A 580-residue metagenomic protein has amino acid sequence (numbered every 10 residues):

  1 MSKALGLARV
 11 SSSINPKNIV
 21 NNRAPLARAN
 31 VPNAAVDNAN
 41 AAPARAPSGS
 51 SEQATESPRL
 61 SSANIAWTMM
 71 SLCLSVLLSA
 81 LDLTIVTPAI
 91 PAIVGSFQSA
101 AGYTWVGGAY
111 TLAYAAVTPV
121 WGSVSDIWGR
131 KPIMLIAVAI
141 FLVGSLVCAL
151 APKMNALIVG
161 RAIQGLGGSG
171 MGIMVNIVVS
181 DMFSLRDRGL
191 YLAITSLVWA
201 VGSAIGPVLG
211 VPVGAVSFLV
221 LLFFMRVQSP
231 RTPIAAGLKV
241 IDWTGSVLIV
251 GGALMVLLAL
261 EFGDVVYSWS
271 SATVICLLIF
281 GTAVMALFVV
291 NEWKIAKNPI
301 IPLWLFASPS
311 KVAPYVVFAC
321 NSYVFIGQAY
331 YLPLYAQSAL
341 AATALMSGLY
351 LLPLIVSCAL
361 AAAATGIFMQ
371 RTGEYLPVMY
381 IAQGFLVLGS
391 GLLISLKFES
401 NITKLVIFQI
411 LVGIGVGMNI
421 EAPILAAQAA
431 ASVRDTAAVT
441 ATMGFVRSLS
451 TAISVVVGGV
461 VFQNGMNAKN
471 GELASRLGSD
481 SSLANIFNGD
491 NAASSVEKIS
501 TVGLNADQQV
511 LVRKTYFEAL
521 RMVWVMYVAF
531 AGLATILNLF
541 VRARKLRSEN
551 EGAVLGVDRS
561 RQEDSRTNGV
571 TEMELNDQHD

Functional and structural regions predicted by a protein language model:
S2-P47, Q53-L60, W67, R226 (+1 more regions): Transmembrane-helix exit segments and adjacent C-terminal regions of multi-pass membrane proteins
K3-A8, N18, N22-A24, N30-L222: Transmembrane-helix bundle of Major Facilitator Superfamily
W67-A92, F97-Y110, T244, W269-A438 (+1 more regions): Transmembrane core module of solute transporters
G144-A149, Q164, L221, M369-Q370 (+3 more regions): MFS-fold secondary transporters
L150-R161, S395-Q409, G465-G471: Helix-loop junctions at membrane interfaces in 12-TM secondary transporters
V208-V213, L405-N488, W524: Small-residue-rich alpha-helical segments with characteristic i,i+4
G214-R231, V250-F262, F280-K294, A534-R542: C-terminal membrane-cytosol helix-exit motif in multi-pass small-molecule transporters
V220-V250, V265-W269, K294-S308: Flexible interhelical linker loops that connect adjacent transmembrane helices in multi-pass membrane transporters
